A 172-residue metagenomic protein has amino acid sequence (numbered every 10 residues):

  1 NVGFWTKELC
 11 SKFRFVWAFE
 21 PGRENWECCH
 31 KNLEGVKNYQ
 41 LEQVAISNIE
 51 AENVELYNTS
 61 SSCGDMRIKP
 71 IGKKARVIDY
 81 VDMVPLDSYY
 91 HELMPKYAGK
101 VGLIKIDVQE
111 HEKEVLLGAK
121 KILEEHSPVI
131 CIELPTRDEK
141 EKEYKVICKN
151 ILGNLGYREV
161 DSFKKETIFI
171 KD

Functional and structural regions predicted by a protein language model:
N1-D172: Phosphate/nucleotide-binding beta-alpha loop and adjacent structural elements of enzyme active sites
